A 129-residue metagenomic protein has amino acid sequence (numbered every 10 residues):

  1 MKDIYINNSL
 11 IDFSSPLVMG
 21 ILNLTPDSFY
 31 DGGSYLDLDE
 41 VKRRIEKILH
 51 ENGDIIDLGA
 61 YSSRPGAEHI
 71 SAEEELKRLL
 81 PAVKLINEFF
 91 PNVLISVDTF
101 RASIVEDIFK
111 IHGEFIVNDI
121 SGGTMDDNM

Functional and structural regions predicted by a protein language model:
M1-T25: N-terminal amphipathic alpha-helix/helix-capping segment at the start of soluble metabolic enzymes
L22, I48, N52, I56 (+2 more regions): Conserved, mostly hydrophobic/aromatic
L24-R43, E68, S96: Active-site mouth loops of central-metabolism enzymes
P26-S28, S63-G66, I104-V105, K110-I111 (+1 more regions): Conserved anion-binding
S28-Y30, I55-A82: Glycine-rich, proline-tolerant flexible connector loops at the mouths of alpha/beta enzymes
D37-I48, F100-S103, M125-N128: Short, acidic/polar
E68-V97, A102-E106, I111: Alpha-helix-loop-beta-strand connector modules within alpha/beta enzyme cores
N92-F100, F115-D126: Catalytic beta/alpha-barrel core
